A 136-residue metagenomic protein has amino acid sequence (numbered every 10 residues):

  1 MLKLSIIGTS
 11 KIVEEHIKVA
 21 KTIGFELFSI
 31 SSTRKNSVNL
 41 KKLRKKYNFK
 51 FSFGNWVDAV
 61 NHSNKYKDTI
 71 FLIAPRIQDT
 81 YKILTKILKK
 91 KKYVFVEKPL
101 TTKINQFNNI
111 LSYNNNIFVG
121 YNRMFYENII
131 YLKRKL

Functional and structural regions predicted by a protein language model:
M1-Y47: N-terminal Rossmann-like dinucleotide-binding module
L2, T69, N115: Nucleotide donor/acceptor-binding cores
G8, S32, P75-R76, Y121-M124: Structured beta->alpha junctions
I17-K18, K42, I83-K86, F107-N108 (+1 more regions): Short amphipathic alpha-helical segments
E26, Y93, N116: Residue-level detector of anion-binding/catalytic polar loops
L40-K50, N109-N114: Short, conserved SAM-binding/catalytic segment of Class I S-adenosyl-L-methionine-dependent methyltransferases
F51-I110: Beta-loop-alpha module in the N-terminal Rossmann-like domain of NAD(P)-dependent dehydrogenases, especially those
V60, Q78, T101-L136: A contiguous active-site-proximal alpha/beta segment in oxidoreductase catalytic domains
